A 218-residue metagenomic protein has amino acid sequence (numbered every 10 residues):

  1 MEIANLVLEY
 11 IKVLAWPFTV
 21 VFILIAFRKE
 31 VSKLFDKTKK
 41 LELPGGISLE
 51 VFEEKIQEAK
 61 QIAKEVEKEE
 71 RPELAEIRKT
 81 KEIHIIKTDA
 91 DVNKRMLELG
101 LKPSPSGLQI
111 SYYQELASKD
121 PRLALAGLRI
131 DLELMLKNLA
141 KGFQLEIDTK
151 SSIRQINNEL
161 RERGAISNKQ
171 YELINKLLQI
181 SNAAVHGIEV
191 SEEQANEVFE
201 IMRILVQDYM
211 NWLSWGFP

Functional and structural regions predicted by a protein language model:
M1-E53, Q57-Q61: Short hydrophobic membrane-inserting helices
T19, I23, L116, D120-A124 (+3 more regions): Non-transmembrane, amphipathic alpha-helical segments
E30, L134-L139, L205, Y209: Amphipathic alpha-helical segments in well-ordered regions
K37-L128: Membrane-proximal, non-transmembrane interface segments of integral membrane proteins
Q114, D120-I147: Extracytoplasmic/periplasm-facing segments of secreted or lipoprotein envelope proteins
A126-I130, L134, Q155, E197-I201: Amphipathic alpha-helical interaction segments
A140-Q170: Short, charged amphipathic alpha-helical segments flanked by flexible coils
Y171-K176, N182-P218: Charge-enriched, short contiguous segments at helix-coil
